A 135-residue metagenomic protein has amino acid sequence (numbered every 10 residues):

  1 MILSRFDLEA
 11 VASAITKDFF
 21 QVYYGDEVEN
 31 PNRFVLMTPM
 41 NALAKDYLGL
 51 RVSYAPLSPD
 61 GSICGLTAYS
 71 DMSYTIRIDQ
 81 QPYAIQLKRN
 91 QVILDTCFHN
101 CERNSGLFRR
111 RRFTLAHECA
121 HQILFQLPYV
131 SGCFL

Functional and structural regions predicted by a protein language model:
M1-L135: Active-site hotspot residues in diverse enzymes, especially metal/ion-binding acidic/histidine motifs
